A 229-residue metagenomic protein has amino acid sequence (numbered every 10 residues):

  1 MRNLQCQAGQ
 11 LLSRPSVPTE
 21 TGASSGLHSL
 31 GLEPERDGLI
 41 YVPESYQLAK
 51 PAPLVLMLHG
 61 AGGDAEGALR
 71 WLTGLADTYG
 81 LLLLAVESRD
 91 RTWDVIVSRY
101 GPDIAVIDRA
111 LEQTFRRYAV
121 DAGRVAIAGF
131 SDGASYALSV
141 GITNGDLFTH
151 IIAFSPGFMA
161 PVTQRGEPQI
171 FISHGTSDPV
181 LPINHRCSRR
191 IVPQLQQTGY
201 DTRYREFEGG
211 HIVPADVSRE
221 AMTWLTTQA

Functional and structural regions predicted by a protein language model:
M1-P53, A128-D132, R189-P193, T198-R203 (+2 more regions): A domain-start/cap signature at the N-terminus of enzymes
E20-E44, K50-Y118: Serine-hydrolase catalytic machinery in alpha/beta-hydrolase-like enzymes
R70, P182-P193: Short alpha-helix in the alpha/beta-hydrolase fold that links the catalytic acid
F115-R117, G123-E167: Primarily recognizes the serine-hydrolase "nucleophile elbow" in alpha/beta-hydrolase and SGNH/GDSL folds
F171-H174: Short beta-strand/loop motif that positions the catalytic acidic residue of the alpha/beta-hydrolase fold
S177-P182, I212: Acidic catalytic loop of the alpha/beta-hydrolase fold
R203-G210: Short glycine-rich catalytic loops that host catalytic nucleophiles or stabilize transition states across multiple
